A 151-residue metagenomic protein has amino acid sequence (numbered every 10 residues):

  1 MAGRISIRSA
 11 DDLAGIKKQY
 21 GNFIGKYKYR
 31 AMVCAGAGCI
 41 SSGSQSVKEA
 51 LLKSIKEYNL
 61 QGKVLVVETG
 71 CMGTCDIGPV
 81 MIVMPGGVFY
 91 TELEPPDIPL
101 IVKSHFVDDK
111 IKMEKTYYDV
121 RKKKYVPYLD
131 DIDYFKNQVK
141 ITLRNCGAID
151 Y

Functional and structural regions predicted by a protein language model:
M1-Y151: Feature of Fe-S/electron-transfer and energy-metabolism proteins that preferentially highlights extended coupling
